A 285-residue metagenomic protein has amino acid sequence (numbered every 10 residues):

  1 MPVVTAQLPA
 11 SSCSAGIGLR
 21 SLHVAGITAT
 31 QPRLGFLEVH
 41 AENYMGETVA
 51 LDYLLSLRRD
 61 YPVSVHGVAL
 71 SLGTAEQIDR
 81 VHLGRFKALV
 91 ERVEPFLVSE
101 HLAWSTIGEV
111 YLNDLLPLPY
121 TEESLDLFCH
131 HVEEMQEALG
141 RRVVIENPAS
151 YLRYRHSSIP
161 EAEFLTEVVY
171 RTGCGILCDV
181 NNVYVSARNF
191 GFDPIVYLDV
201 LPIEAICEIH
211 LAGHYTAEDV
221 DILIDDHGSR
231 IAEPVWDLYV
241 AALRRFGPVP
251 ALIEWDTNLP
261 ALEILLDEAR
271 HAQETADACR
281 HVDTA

Functional and structural regions predicted by a protein language model:
M1-A88: N-terminal pre-domain/capping segments
R20-L22, H40-Y44, V68-S71, L102-A103 (+4 more regions): Active-site beta-loop-alpha junctions enriched in small/polar residues
V24-A25, H40-D52, S71-V81, Y151-I159 (+3 more regions): Acidic-and-aromatic substrate-binding clefts and catalytic sites of carbohydrate-active enzymes
G26-P32, T48-V65, V81-F96, Q136-A138 (+3 more regions): Acidic (Asp/Glu)-rich catalytic clusters
L37, V98, D179, I209 (+1 more regions): Conserved, mostly hydrophobic/aromatic
Q77, L115-T121, L125, A187-F246: Gly/Pro-rich active-site loop or hairpin
V81-I176: Active-site acidic/histidine proton-transfer and metal-coordination neighborhood in alpha/beta enzyme cores
L262-V282: C-terminal helical cap(s) of enzyme catalytic domains, especially alpha/beta-barrels
